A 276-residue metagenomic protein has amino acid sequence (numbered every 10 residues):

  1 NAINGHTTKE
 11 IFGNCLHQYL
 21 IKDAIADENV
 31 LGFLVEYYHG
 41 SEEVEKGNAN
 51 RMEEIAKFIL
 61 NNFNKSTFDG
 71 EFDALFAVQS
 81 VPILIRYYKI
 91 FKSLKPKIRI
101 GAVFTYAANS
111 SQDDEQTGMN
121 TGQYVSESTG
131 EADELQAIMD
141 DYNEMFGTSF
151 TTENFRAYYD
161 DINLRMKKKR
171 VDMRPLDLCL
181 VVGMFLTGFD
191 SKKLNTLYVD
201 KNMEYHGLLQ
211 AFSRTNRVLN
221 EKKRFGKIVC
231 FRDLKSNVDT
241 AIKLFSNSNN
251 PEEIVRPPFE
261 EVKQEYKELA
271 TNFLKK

Functional and structural regions predicted by a protein language model:
N1-T7, E28: Conserved helicase ATPase motor motifs in RecA-like P-loop NTPase domains
G13-L75: Conserved interdomain linker/interface between the two RecA-like ATPase lobes of SF2 helicase motors
N14-L16, D27-F33, E71, P96-R99 (+3 more regions): Short glycine-/polar-rich loops that comprise or flank the Walker A/P-loop and associated switch/sensor motifs
Q18, A49, E53-A56, V81-L84 (+8 more regions): Amphipathic alpha-helical transducer elements in NTP-driven molecular machines
G47-V181: Conserved C-terminal RecA-like helicase domain
L178-V181, F185-F212, G226-C230: A short beta-strand element within the Helicase C-terminal
F212-V218: Metal-dependent nuclease catalytic cores in nucleic-acid-processing enzymes, especially RNase H-like/related
L219-K276: Long, hydrophobic alpha-helical segments
